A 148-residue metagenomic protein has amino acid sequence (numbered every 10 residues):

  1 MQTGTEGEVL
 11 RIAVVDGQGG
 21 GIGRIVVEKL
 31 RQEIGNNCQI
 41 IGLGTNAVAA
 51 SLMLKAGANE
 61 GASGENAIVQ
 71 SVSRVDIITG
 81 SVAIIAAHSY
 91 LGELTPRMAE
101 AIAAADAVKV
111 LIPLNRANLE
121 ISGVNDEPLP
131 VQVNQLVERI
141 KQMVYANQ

Functional and structural regions predicted by a protein language model:
L10-G44: Glycine-rich phosphate/diphosphate-binding loop of Rossmann-like nucleotide-binding domains
G19-V26, A86-L94: Short glycine/serine/threonine-rich phosphate/pyrophosphate-binding segments that cradle anionic phosphate groups
C38-S63, E120-G123: N-terminal beta-loop-helix "entrance" segment that forms/cooperates in small-molecule cofactor or anionic ligand
Q70-V72: Structural alpha-helical scaffold elements that stabilize or flank donor/cofactor-binding regions in carbohydrate
V75: An anion/phosphate-binding loop that grips the pyrophosphate of nucleotide cofactors and donors
H88-V110: A short, gly/pro- and small-residue-rich
L111-Q148: Short, glycine-/small-residue-rich phosphate/pyrophosphate-handling segment
